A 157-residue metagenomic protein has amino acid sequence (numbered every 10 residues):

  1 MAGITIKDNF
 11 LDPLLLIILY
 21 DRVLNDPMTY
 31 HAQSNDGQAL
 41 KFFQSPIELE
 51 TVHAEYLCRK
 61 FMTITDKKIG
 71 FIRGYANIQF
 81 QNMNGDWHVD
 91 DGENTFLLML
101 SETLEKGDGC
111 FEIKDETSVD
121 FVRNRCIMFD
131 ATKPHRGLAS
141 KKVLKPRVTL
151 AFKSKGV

Functional and structural regions predicted by a protein language model:
M1-I72, Q79: Non-heme Fe(II)/2-oxoglutarate
M62-V157: Catalytic core of non-heme Fe(II) oxygenases with the double-stranded beta-helix
